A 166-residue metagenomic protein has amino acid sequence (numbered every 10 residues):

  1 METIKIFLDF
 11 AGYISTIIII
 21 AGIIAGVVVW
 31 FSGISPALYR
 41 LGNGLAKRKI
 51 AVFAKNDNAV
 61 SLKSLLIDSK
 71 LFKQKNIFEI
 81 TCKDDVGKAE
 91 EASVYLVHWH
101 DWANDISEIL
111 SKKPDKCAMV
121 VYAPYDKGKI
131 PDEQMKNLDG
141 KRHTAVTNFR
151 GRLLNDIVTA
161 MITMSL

Functional and structural regions predicted by a protein language model:
M1-I4, A11, F31-S32, K55 (+4 more regions): Short, structured coil/loop segments at alpha-helix boundaries
M1-R48, R150, T159-L166: Extreme N-terminal leader/targeting regions
K5, S15, N58-A59, D126 (+1 more regions): Aromatic-residue detector
W30-V94, M161-I162: N-terminal topogenic membrane-targeting module
V94-L166: Cytosol-/stroma-facing membrane-proximal "stalk/adaptor" domains immediately downstream of transmembrane anchors
